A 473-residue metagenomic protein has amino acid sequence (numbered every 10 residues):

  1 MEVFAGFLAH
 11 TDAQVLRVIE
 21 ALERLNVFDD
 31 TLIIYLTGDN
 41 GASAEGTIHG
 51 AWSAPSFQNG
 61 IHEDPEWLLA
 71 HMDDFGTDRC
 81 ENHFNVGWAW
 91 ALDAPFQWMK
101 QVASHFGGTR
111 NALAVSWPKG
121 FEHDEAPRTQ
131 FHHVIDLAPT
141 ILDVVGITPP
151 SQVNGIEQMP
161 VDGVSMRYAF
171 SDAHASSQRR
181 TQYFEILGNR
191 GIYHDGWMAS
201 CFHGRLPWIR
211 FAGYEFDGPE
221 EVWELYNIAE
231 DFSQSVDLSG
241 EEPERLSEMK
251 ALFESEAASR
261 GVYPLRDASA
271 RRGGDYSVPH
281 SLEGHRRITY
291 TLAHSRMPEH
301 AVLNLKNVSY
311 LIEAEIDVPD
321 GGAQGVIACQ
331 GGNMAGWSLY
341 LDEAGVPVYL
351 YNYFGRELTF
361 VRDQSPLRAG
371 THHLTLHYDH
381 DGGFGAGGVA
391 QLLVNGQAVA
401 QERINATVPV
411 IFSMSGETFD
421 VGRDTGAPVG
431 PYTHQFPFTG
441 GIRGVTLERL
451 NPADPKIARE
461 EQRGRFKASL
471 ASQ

Functional and structural regions predicted by a protein language model:
M1-G6, M99-V102, F121-H132, I147-E157 (+7 more regions): Active-site rim elements
M1-T31, A42-A44, I48-A89, L376-Y378: A long, amphipathic alpha-helix that forms part of the scaffold/cap immediately adjacent to metal-dependent active
L8-T11, V15-V18, L22, L32-G41 (+3 more regions): Beta-strand elements within well-structured catalytic alpha/beta cores of enzymes that handle phosphate/sulfate esters
I19, D30-L32, S43-Q58, D124-E125 (+9 more regions): Short, solvent-exposed loop/turn and secondary-structure capping segments
E20, P55, N59-S176, V236 (+2 more regions): Substrate-binding rim/cap in mid-to-C-terminal beta-strand-loop elements of soluble/periplasmic
V27-I33, S177-R179, H194-W197: Loop/turn elements at helix/coil->beta-strand transitions in domains of secreted/extracellular proteins
A91, F96-A114, F184-S239, R245 (+1 more regions): C-terminal, low-complexity/hydrophilic appendages and adjacent surface loops of extracellular/periplasmic anionic
P264-Q473: Extracellular glycan-associated modules
